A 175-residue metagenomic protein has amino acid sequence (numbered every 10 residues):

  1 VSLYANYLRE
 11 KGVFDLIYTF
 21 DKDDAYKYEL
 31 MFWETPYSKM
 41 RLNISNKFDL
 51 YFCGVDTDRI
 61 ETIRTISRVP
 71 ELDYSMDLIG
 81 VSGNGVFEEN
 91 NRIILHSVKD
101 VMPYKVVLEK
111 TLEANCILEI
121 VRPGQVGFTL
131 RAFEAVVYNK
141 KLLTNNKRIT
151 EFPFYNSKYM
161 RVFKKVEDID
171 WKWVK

Functional and structural regions predicted by a protein language model:
V1-E71, G80: Catalytic core of nucleotide-activated saccharide and alditol-phosphate transferases
I17, Y74-M76, L142: Hydrophobic/aromatic residues located in beta-strands of well-ordered beta-sheets within soluble catalytic
E29, D73-S75, Y159-R161: Conserved beta-strand segments of alpha/beta enzyme cores
I79-K175: Donor nucleotide-activated moiety binding/catalytic core segment of transferases that use nucleotide-activated donors
